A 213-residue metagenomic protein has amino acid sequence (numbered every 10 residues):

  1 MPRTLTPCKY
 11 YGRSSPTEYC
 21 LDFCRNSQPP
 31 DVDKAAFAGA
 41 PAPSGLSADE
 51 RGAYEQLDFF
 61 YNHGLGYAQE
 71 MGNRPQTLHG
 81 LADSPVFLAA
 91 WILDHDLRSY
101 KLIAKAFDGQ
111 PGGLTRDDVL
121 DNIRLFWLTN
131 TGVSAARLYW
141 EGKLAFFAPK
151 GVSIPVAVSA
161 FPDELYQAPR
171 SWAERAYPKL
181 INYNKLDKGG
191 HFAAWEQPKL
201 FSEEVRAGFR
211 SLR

Functional and structural regions predicted by a protein language model:
M1-L46: Conserved hydrolase catalytic core segment
G39-N73, A148-G151: The feature captures the conserved acid-bearing segment of alpha/beta-hydrolase catalytic domains
N62, Q69-R213: C-terminal subdomain of alpha/beta-hydrolase-fold enzymes, centered on the catalytic histidine and its supporting
